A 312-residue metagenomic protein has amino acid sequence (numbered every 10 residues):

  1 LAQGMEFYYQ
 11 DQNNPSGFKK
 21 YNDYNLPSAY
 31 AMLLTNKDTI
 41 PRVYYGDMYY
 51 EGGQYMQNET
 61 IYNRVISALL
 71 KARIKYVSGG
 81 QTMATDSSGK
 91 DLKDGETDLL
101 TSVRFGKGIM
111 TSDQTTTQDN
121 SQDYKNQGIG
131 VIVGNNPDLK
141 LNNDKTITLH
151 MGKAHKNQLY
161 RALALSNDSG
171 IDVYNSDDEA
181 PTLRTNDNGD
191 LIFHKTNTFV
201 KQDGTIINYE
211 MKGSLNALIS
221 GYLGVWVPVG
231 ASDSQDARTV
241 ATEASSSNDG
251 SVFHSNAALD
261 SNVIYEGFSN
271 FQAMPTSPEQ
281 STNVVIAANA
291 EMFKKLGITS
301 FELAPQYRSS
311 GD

Functional and structural regions predicted by a protein language model:
L1-E51, I61, S67, K71-S78 (+2 more regions): Conserved alpha/beta catalytic core and glycan-binding cleft of carbohydrate-active enzymes
L26-A29, D144-I147, V284-N289: Short alpha-helical segments and helix-capping/turn motifs at coil-helix boundaries
L33, G130, F293: Terminal peptide-recognition signature
I40-V43, I129-G130, T299-F301: Beta-sheet entry/capping signal
Y44-Y50, Q81-D98, P305-Q306: Acidic carboxylate-rich catalytic motifs and surrounding loops in phosphoryl-/glycosyl-chemistry enzymes
T60-K93, K125: Acidic, glycine-rich loop-and-strand cores that form catalytic or ligand-binding grooves in diverse globular domains
K90-A154: Carbohydrate-binding surface patches
H150-Y160, D168-D312: N-terminal structural segment of carbohydrate-active enzymes
